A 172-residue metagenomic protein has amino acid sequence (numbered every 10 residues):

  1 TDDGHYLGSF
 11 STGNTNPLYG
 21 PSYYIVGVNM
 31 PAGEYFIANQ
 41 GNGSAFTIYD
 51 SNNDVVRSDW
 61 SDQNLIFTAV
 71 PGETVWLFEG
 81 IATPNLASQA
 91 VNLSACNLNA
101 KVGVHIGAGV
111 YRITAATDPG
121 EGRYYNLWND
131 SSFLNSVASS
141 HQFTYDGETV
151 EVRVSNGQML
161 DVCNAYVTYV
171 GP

Functional and structural regions predicted by a protein language model:
T1-N16, Q40-A95, T117-P172: Primarily secretory-pathway and cell-envelope proteins
G20-S22, V26, P31-E34, L98 (+1 more regions): A glycine-anchored, Pro-Gly-centered beta-turn/N-cap motif
S22-I25, F36, F67, A100 (+2 more regions): Intrinsically disordered, low-complexity repeat tracts enriched in Pro/Ser/Thr
